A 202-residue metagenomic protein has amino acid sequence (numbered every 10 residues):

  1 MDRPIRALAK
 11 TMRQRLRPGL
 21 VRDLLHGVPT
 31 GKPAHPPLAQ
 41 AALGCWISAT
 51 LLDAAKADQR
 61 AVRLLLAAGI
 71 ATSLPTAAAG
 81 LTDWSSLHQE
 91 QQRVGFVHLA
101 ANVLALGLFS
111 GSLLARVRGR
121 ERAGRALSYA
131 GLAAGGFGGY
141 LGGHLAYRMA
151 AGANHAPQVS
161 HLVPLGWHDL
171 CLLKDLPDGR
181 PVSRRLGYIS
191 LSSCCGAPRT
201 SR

Functional and structural regions predicted by a protein language model:
M1-S201: Short amphipathic, positively biased membrane-proximal segments that drive organelle/inner-membrane targeting
